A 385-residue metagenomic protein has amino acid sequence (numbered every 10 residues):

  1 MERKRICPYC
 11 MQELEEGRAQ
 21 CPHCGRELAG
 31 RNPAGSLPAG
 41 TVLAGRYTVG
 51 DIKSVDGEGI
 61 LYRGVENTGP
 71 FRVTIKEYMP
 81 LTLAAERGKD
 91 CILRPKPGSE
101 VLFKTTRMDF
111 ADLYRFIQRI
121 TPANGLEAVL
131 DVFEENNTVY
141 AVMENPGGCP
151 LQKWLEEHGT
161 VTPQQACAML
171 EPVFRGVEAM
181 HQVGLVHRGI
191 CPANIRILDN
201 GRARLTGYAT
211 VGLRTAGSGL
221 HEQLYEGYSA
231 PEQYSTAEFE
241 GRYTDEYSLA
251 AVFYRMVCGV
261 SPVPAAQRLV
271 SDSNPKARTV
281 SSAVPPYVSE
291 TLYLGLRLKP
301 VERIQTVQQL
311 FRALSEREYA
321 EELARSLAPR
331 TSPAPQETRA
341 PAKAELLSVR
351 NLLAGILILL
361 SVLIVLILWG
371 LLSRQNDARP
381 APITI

Functional and structural regions predicted by a protein language model:
N67-A111: ATP-binding glycine-rich loop module of kinase domains
D131-V132: Activation-segment/catalytic-loop signature of the eukaryotic protein kinase fold
E135-P150: Conserved short submotifs of the Hanks-type protein kinase catalytic core that shape the nucleotide-binding pocket
L151-V161: AlphaC helix of the protein kinase catalytic domain
M169-L170: Activation segment signature within eukaryotic-like protein kinase domains
V173-L185: Protein kinase catalytic-loop region centered on the HRD/HxD motif
N194-G207: Conserved protein kinase catalytic/activation segment
G227-L323: C-terminal lobe helix-coil module of Hanks-type protein kinase domains
